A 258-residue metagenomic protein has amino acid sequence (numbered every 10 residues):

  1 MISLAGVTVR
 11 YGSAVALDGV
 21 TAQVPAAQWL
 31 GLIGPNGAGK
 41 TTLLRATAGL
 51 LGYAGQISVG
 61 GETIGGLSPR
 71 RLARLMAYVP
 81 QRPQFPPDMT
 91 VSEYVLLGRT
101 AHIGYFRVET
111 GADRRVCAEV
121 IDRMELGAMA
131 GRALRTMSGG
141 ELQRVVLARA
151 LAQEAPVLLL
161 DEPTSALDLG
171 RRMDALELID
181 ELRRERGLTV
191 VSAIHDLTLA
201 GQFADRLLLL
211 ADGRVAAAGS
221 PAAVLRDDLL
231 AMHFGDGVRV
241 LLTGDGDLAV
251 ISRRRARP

Functional and structural regions predicted by a protein language model:
I33-P35: The feature captures the beta-strand-to-loop junction immediately N-terminal to the Walker
A48: Helix-to-loop junction immediately C-terminal to a conserved catalytic motif
G55-G65, L72: Conserved ABC transporter NBD signature motif
G111-M129: Conserved ABC ATPase "signature" region
A133-M137, E141: Conserved ABC ATPase signature
L158-E162: Catalytic Walker B motif of ABC-type/P-loop ATPase nucleotide-binding domains
H233-P258: ABC ATPase nucleotide-binding domains
